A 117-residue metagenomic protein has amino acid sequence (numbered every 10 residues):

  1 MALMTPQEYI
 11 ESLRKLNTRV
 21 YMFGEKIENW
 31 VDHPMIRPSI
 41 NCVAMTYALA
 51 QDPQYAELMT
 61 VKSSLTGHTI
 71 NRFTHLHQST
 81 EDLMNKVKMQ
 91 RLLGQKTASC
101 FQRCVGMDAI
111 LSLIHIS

Functional and structural regions predicted by a protein language model:
M1-A2, K62: Unusually extended, aromatic-enriched hydrophobic runs near protein termini
A2-A48: N-terminal-proximal low-complexity accessory segments that begin disordered and transition into the first
D32-M35, S39-L92: Extended, charge-enriched "interface" segments that sit outside catalytic cores
N85, T97-L111: Short, flexible active-site-proximal loops enriched in glycine and acidic residues
I114-S117: Conserved small/polar residues in nucleotide/adenosyl-binding loops
